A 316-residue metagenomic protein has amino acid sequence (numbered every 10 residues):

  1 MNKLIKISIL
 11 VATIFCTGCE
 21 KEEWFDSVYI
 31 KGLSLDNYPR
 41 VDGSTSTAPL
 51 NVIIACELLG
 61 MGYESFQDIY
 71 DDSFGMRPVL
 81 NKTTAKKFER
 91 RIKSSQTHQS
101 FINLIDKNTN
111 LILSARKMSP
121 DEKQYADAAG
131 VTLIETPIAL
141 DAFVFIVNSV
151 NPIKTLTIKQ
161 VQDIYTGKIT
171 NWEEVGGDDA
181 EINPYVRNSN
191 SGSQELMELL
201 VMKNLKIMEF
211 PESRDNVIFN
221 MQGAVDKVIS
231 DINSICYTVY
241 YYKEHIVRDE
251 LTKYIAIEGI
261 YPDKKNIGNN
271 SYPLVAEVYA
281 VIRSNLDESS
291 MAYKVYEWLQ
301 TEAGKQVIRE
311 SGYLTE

Functional and structural regions predicted by a protein language model:
M1-N2, E20: N-terminal hydrophobic targeting signals that begin at the initiator methionine
N2-L10: Sec-dependent signal peptide recognition, specifically the positively charged N-region followed immediately by
C19-E316: Exported/periplasmic ABC-transporter solute-binding proteins
